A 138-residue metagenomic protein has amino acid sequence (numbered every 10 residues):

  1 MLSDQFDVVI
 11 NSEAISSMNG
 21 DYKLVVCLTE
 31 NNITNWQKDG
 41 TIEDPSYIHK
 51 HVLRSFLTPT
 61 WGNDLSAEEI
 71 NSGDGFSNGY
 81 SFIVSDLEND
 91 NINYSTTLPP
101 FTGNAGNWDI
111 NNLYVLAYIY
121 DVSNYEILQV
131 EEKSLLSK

Functional and structural regions predicted by a protein language model:
M1-K138: Short, conserved sequence motifs used for protein processing/export or organelle targeting and for catalysis
